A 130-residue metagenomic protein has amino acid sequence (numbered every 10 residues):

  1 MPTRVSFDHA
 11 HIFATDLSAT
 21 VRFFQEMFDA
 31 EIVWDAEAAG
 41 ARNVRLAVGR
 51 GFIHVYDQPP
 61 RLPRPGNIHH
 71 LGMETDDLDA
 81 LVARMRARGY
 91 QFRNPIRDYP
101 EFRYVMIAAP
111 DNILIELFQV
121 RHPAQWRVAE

Functional and structural regions predicted by a protein language model:
M1-S18, H69-L71, R121-E130: N-terminal beta-strand motif that seeds the catalytic metal site of vicinal oxygen chelate
M1-T3, V33, V82, R86-E130: Vicinal oxygen chelate
P2-R4, H11-F52: Core segments of cupin and vicinal oxygen chelate
S6-T15, V44-A47, L62-M85, R103-A108 (+1 more regions): Vicinal oxygen chelate
A19-R22, E26, D79-A87, Q91: Replace "anionic and nucleotidyl ligands
